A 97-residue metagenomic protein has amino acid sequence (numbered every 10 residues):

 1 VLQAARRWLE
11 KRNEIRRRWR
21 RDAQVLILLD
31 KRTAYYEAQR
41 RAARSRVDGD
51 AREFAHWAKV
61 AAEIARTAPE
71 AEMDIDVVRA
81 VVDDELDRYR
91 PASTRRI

Functional and structural regions predicted by a protein language model:
V1-Q39, R44, K59, E63-I97: Long, non-catalytic architectural segments outside compact domain cores
R46-G49: Hydrophobic/aromatic side-chain positions at a characteristic register within alpha-helices of tetratricopeptide repeats
